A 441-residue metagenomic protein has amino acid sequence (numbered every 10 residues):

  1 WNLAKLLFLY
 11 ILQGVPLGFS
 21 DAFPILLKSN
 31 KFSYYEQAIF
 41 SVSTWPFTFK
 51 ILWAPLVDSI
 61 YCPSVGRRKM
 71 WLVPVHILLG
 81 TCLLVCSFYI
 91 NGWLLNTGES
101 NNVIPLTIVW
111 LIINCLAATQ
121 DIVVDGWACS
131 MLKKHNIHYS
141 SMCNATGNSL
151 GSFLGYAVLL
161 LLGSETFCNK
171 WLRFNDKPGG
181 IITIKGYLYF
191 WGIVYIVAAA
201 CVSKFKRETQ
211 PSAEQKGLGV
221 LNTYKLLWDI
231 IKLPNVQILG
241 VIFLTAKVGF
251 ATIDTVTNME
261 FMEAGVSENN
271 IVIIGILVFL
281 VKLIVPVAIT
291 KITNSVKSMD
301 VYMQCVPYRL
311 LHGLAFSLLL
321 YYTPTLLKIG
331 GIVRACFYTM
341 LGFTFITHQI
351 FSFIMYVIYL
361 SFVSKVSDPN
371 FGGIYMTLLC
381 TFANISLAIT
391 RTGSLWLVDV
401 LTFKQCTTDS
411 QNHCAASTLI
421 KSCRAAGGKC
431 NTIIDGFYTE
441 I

Functional and structural regions predicted by a protein language model:
W1-F47, Q237-A264, I271-I274: Helix-loop boundary and gating motifs at the non-cytosolic
Y34-Y35, C129, K134-N144, E268-N269 (+1 more regions): Loop-to-transmembrane helix entry/capping segments in MFS-fold secondary transporters and related SLC/MFSD carriers
S43-I51, L79, H138-K170, G275-V281 (+1 more regions): Glycine-rich segments within core transmembrane alpha-helices of 12-TM secondary carriers
T48-G66, G163, I284-Q304, P324 (+1 more regions): Helix-to-loop junctions at the C-terminal end of transmembrane segments in multipass secondary transporters
V65-V73, S100, G163-I193, D300 (+1 more regions): A membrane-interface helix-boundary motif in multi-pass transporters
L72-E99, P307-R334: C-terminal ends and interior cores of transmembrane alpha-helices in multi-pass membrane transporters/permeases
T81-T107, L111, C115, T119-Q120 (+3 more regions): Intracellular loop-helix junctions on the cytosolic face of multi-pass helical membrane proteins
C115-K133, S352-I374: Intracellular juxtamembrane helix-capping segments at the cytosolic ends of symmetry-related transmembrane helices
